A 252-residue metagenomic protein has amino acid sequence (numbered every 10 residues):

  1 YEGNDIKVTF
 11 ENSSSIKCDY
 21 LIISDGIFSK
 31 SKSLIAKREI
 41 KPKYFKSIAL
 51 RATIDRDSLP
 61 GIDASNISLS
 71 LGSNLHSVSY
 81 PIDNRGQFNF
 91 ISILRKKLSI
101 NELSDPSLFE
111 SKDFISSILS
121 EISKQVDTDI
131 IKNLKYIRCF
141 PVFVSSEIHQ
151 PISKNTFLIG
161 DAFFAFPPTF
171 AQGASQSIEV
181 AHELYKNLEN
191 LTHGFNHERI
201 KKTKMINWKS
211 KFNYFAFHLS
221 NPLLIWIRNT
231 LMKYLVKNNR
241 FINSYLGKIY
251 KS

Functional and structural regions predicted by a protein language model:
Y1-D127, I148: Conserved FAD-binding catalytic core of PHBH/FMO-like flavoproteins
I22-I23, F114-I115, Y136-H218: Conserved mid-domain beta->alpha element of the FAD-binding
D25-G26, H182, N221, N239: Alpha-helix N-cap/helix-start capping motif
K30, A36, A171-Q172, N239: Single-residue recognition of alpha-helix boundary sites
K32-S33, G160, R199, R228: Short, cationic motifs built from Arg/Lys/His that form the positively charged side of catalytic pockets
I130-K132: Short terminal targeting/anchoring segments
H218-R228: A charged, well-structured terminal subsegment
N229-S252: C-terminal auxiliary extensions adjacent to catalytic cores
